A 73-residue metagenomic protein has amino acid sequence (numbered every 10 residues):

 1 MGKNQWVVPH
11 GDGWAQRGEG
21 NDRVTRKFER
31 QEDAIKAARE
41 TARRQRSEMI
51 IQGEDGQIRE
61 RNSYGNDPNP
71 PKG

Functional and structural regions predicted by a protein language model:
M1-G2, E54, R61: Long, terminal "pre-/pro-" and other extracytoplasmic accessory regions that lie outside the mature folded/catalytic
M1-K3, K36-A37: A generic local structural motif
G2-R23: Short aromatic-glycine-(Arg/Gly/Cys) micro-motifs in beta-strand/loop hairpins
N21-Q31: A short, exposed loop/beta-hairpin motif centered on an aromatic-Gly-Thr core
E29-Q45: A short, charged, amphipathic alpha-helix used as a generic interaction element across diverse proteins
R46-G53: A short amphipathic beta-strand at an alpha->beta junction
Q57-G73: A cross-kingdom feature marking charged/low-complexity
